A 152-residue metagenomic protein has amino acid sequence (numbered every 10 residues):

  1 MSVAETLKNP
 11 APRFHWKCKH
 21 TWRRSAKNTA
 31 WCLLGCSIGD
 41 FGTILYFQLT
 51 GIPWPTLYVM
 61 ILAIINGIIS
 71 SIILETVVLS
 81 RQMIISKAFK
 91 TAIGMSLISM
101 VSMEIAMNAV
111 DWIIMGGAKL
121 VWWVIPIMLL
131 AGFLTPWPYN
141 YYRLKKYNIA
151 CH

Functional and structural regions predicted by a protein language model:
M1-H152: Alpha-helical membrane segments of multi-pass proteins
